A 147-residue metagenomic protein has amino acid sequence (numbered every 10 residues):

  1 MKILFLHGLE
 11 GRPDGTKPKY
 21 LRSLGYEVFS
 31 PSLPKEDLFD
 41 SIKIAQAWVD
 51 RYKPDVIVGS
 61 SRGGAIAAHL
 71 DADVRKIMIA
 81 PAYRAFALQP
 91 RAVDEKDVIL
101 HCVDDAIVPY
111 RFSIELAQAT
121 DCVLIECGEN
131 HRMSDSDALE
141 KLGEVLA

Functional and structural regions predicted by a protein language model:
M1-Y52: Active-site catalytic motif of lipid deacylating hydrolases and related acyltransferases
G11-R12, V103-V108, H131-R132: Acidic catalytic loop of the alpha/beta-hydrolase fold
K17-P18, V108-A117, A138: Short alpha-helix in the alpha/beta-hydrolase fold that links the catalytic acid
I42-K43, F112-I114, S134-A147: Post-His helix in hydrolase/transferase enzymes
I57-A68: Gly/Ala-rich beta-loop-alpha elbow adjacent to hydrolase catalytic centers
A72-F86: A conserved short beta-strand
V98-D105, S113: Short beta-strand/loop motif that positions the catalytic acidic residue of the alpha/beta-hydrolase fold
A117-D135: Catalytic histidine neighborhood in serine/cysteine hydrolases with alpha/beta-hydrolase-type architecture
